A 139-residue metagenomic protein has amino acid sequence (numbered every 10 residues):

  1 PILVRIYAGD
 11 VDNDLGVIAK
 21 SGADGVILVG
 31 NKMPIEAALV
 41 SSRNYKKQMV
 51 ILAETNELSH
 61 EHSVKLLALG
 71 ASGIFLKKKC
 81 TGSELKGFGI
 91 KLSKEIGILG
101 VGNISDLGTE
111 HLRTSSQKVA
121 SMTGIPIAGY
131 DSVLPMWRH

Functional and structural regions predicted by a protein language model:
P1-G87: Glycine-rich phosphate/ribose-binding loops and adjacent secondary-structure elements that form binding surfaces
G87-H139: C-terminal extensions of enzymes
